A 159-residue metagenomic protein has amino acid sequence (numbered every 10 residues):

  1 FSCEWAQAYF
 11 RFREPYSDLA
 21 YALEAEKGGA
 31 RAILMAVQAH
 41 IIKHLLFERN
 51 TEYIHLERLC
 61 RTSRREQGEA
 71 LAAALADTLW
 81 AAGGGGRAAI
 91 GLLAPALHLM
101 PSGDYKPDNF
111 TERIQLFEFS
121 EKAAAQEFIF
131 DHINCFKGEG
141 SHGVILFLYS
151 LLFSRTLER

Functional and structural regions predicted by a protein language model:
S2-S17, H44-R159: Papain-like cysteine protease catalytic cores
R11, A22-E24, A32: Beta-strand cores of modular interaction/reader domains in eukaryotic scaffold and signaling proteins, especially PDZ
S17, L23-E26: Assembly/interface modules of non-enzymatic eukaryotic complex subunits
Y21-A22, L34, I90-G91: Ordered hydrophobic segments in well-structured contexts
A22, H40, T78: Functionally constrained cores in energy, signaling, and assembly domains
E26-A39: Active-site nucleophilic cysteine motif
